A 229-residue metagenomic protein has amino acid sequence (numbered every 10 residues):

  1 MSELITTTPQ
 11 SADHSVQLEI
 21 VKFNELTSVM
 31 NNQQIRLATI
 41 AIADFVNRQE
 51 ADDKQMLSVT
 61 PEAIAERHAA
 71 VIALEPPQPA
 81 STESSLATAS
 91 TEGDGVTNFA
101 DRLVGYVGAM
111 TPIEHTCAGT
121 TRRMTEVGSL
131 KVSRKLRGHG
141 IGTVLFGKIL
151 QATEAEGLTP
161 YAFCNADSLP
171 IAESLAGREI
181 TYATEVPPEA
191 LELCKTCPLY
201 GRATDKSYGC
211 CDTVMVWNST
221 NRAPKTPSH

Functional and structural regions predicted by a protein language model:
S2-H14, L130, F163-H229: Terminal substrate-recognition subdomain of acyl/acetyltransferases
L4-V59, I64-I72, T213-V214, P224-H229: Short amphipathic alpha-helix that is part of the acyltransferase structural core
D52-V71, F99, V107-M124, G128-L130: A conserved beta-strand-loop-helix scaffold within acyl/acetyltransferase catalytic domains
P61-A87, E92-V96, E126: A short helix-loop-beta-strand connector motif used in the catalytic cores of GNAT acetyltransferases and, in some
S129-R137: A short, internal acetyl-CoA/4′-phosphopantetheine-binding micro-motif in the GNAT/acyltransferase core
G138-Q151: Conserved acetyl-CoA-binding loop-helix of GNAT-fold acetyltransferases
T153-N165: Conserved GNAT acetyl-CoA-binding A-motif
